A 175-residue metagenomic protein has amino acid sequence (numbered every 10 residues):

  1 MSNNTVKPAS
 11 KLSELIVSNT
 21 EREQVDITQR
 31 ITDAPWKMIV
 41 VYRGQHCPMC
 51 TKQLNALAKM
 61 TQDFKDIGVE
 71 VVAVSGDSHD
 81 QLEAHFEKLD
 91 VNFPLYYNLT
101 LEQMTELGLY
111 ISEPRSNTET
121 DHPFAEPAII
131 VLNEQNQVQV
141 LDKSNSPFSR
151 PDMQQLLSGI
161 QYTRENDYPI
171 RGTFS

Functional and structural regions predicted by a protein language model:
M1-S175: Chalcogenol-based redox active-site neighborhoods
